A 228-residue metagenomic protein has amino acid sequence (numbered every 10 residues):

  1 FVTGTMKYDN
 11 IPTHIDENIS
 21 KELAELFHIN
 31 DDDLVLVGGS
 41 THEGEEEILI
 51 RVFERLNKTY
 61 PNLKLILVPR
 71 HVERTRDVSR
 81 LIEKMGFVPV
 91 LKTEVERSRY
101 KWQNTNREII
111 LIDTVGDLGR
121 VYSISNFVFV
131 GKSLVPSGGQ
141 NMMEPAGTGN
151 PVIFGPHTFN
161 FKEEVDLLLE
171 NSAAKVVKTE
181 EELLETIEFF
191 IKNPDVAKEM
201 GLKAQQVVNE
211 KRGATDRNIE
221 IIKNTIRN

Functional and structural regions predicted by a protein language model:
F1-N228: Nucleotide-activated sugar donor-binding and catalytic core shared by glycosyltransferases and related lipid-linked
